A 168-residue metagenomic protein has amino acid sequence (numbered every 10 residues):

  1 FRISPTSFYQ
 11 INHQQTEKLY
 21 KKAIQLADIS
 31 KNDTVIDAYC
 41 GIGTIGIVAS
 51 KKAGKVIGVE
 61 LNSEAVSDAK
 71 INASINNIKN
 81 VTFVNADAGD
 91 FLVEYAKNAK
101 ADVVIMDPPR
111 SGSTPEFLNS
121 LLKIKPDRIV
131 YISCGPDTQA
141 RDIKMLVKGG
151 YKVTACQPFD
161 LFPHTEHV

Functional and structural regions predicted by a protein language model:
F1-V168: Rossmann-like S-adenosyl-L-methionine
